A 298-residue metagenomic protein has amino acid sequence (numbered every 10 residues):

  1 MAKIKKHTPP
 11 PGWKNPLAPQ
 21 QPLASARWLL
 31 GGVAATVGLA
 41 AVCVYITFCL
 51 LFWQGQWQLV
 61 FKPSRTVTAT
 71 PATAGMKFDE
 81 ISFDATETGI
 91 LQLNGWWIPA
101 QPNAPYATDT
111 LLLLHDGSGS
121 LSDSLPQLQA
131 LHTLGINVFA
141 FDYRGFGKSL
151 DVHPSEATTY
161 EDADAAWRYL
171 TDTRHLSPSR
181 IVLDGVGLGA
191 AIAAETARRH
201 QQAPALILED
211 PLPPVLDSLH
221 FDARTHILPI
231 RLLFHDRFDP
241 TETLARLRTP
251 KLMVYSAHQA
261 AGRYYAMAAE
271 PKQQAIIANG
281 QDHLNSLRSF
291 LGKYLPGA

Functional and structural regions predicted by a protein language model:
M1-L29: N-terminal Lys/Arg-rich, disordered targeting/topogenic segments
A40-A85: An N-terminal hydrophobic leader/cap segment in hydrolases
T88-L170: Membrane-embedded segments
H115-G117, I227-F234: Short, flexible loop segments at the rims of nucleotide/cofactor-binding pockets, characterized by
Y169-T173, P178-H226, H235: Primarily recognizes the serine-hydrolase "nucleophile elbow" in alpha/beta-hydrolase and SGNH/GDSL folds
R246-R248, L252-S256: Short beta-strand/loop motif that positions the catalytic acidic residue of the alpha/beta-hydrolase fold
A257-A261: Acidic catalytic loop of the alpha/beta-hydrolase fold
G262-A298: C-terminal catalytic histidine-bearing segment of alpha/beta-hydrolase fold enzymes
